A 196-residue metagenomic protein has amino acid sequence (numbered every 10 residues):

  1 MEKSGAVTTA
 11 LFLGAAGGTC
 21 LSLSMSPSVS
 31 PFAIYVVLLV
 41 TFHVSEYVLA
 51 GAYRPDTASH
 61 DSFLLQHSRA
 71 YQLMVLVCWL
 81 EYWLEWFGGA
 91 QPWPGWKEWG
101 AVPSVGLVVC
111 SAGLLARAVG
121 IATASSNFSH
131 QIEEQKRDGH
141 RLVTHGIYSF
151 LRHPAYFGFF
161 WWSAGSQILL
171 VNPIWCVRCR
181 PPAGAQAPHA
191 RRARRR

Functional and structural regions predicted by a protein language model:
M1-R141, W161-R196: Membrane-anchoring alpha-helices and their flanking helix-loop junctions
T144-F157: Histidine-centered phosphotransfer motif of kinases
